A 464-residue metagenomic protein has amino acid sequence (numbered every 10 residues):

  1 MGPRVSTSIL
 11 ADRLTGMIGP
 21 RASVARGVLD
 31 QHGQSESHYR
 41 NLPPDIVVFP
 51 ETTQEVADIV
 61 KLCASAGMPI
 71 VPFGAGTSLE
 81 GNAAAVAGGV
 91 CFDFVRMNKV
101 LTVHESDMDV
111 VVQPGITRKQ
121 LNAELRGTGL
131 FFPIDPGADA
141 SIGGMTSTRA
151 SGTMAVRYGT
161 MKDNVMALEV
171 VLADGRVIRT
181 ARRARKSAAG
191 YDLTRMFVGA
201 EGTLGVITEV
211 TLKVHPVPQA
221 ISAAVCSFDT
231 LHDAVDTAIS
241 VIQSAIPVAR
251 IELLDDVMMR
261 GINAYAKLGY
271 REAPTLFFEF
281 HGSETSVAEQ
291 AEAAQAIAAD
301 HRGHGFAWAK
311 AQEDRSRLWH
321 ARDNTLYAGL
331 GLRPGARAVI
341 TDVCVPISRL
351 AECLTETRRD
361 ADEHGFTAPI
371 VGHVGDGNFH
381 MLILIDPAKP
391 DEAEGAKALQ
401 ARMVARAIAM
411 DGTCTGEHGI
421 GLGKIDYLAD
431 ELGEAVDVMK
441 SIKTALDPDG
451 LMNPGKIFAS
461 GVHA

Functional and structural regions predicted by a protein language model:
M1-A464: Noncatalytic alpha-helical scaffold of FAD-dependent oxidoreductases
